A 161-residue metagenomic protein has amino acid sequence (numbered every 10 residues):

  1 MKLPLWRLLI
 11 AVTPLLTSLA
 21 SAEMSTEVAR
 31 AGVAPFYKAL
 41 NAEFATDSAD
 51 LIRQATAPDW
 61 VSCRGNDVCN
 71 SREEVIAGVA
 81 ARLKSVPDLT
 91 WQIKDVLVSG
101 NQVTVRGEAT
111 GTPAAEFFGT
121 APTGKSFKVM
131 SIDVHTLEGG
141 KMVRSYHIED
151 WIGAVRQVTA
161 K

Functional and structural regions predicted by a protein language model:
M1-P4: N-terminal secretory signal peptides that target proteins for export/translocation
R7-S18: Bacterial N-terminal signal peptides
S18-P58, A160-K161: Short, low-complexity N-terminal intrinsically disordered segments enriched in polar/charged residues
E27, A31, A49-Q54, P58-G100: A solvent-exposed, acidic/Ser-Thr-rich amphipathic alpha-helical stretch
V96-T104, T136-M142: A short, structured loop/turn motif at beta-sheet edges
N101-P113: A short hydrophobic beta-strand element
G111-E138: Exposed beta-sheet edge and beta->alpha loop/turn motif
V143-K161: Low-complexity, intrinsically disordered terminal/linker segments enriched in charged and Gly/Pro repeats
